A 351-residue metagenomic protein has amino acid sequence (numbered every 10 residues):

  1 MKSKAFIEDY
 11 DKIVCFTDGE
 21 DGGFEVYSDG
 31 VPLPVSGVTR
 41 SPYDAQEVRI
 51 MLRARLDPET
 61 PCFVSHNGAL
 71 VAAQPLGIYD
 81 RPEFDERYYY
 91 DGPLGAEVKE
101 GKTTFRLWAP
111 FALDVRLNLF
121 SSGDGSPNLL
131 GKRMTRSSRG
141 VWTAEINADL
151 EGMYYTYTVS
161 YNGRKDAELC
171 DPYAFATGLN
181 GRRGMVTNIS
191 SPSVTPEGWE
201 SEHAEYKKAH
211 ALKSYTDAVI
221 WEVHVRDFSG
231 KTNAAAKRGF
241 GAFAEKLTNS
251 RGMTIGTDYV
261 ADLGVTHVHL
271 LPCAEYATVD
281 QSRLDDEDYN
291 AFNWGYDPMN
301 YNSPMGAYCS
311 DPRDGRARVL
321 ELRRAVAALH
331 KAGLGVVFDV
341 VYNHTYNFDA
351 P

Functional and structural regions predicted by a protein language model:
K2-S3, P42-T104, N128-L129, S137-F243: The feature marks proteins involved in alpha-glucan
D11-V14, G101-R106: Structural beta-strand segments of beta-rich domains
F16-G23, W108-V115, L150: Short proline/glycine-enriched turn/loop motifs at strand-loop junctions of beta-rich domains
V219-V223, V268-L270, V336-F338: Hydrophobic faces of well-ordered beta-strands that scaffold small-molecule active sites in alpha/beta enzyme cores
F228-V268: A conserved hydrophobic secondary-structure block that centers on an alpha-helix together with its immediately flanking
A234-L247, D280-A327, K331, Y346-P351: Aromatic- and acidic-residue-enriched carbohydrate-binding clefts of CAZyme catalytic domains
V260-N290: Carboxylate/His-rich catalytic cores and anion/metal-binding grooves
L271-T278, V340-A350: Short, solvent-exposed turn/loop segments enriched in Gly/Ser/Thr/Pro and often Arg
